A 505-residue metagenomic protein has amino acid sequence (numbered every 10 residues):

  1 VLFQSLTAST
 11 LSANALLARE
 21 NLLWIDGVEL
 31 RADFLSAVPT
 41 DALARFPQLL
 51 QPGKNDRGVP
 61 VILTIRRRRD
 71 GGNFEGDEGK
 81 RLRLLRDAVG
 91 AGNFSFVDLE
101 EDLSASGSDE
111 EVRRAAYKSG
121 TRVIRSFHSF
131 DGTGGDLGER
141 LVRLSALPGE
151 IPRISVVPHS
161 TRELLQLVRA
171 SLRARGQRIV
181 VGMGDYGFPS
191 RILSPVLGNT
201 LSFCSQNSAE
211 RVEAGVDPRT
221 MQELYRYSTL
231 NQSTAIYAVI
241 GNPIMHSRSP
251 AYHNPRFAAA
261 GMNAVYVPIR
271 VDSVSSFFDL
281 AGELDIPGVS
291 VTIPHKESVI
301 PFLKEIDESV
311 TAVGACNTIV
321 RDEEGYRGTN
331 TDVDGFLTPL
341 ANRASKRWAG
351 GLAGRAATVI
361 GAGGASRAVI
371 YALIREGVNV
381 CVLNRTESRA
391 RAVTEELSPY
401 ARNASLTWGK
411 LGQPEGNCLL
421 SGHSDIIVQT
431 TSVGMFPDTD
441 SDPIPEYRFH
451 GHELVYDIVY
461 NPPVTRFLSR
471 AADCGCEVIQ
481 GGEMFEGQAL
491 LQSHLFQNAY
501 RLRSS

Functional and structural regions predicted by a protein language model:
L2-K118, R122-G134: Active-site beta->alpha loop and helix N-cap motifs at the rims of alpha/beta catalytic domains
K54-D56, Y117, L352, I444-E453: Short, conserved loop/helix-junction motifs that constitute active-site signature segments in enzyme catalytic cores
D102-S233: Catalytic alpha/beta core domains of metabolic enzymes, predominantly
G182, Y237-P243, N330-V333, L340 (+2 more regions): Glycine-rich adenosine-cofactor-binding loop
T234-W348: Phosphate/diphosphate ligand-binding glycine-rich loop within oxidoreductases
T338, N342, Y460-N461, C476-R503: Active-site capping/gating segments
V378-Y400: NAD(P)-binding Rossmann-fold cofactor-contacting core
R402-V478, E483: Rossmann-like adenosine-cofactor binding region
